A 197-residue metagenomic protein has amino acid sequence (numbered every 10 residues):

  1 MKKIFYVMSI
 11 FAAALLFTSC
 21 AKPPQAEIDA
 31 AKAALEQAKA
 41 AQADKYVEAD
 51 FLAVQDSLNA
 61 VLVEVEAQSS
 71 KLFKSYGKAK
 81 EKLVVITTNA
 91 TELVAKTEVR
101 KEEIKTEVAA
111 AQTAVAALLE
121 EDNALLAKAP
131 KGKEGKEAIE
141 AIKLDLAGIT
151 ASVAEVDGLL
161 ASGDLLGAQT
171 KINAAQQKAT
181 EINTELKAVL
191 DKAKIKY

Functional and structural regions predicted by a protein language model:
M1-M8: Bacterial N-terminal signal peptides that target proteins for export
F11-A12: Repetitive helical segments and hydrophobic/amphipathic motifs
L15-S19: C-terminal motif of bacterial Sec signal peptides marking the signal peptidase cleavage site
C20-Y197: Long, charged/polar, soluble alpha-helical segments
